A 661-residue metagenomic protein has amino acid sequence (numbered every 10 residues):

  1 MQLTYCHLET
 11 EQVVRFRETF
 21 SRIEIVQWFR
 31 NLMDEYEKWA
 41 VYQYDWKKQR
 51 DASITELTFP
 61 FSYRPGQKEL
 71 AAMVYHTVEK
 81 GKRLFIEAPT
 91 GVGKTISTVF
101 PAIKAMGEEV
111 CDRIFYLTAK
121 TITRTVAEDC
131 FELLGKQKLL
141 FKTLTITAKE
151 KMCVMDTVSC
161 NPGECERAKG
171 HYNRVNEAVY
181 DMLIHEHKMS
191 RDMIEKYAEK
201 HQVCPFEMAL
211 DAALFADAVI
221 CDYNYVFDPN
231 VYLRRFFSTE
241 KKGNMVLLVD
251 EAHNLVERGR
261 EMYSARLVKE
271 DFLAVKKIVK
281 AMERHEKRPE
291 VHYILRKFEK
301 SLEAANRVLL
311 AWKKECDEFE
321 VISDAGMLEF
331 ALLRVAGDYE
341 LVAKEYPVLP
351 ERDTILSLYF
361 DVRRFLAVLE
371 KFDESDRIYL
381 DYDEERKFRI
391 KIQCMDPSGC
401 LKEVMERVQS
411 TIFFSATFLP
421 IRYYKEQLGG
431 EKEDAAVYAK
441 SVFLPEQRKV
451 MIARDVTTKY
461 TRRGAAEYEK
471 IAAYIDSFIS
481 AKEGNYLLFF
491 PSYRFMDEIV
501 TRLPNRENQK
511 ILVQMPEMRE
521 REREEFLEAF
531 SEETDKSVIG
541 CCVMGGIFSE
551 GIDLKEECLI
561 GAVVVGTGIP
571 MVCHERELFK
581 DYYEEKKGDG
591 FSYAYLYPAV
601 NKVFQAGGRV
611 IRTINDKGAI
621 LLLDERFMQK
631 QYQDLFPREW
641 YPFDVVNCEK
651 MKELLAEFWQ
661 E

Functional and structural regions predicted by a protein language model:
M1-I25, L621-M628: Nucleic-acid nuclease catalytic cores
R22, Q43-L57, V110-V219, N224-F227 (+5 more regions): A substrate-engagement module of RecA-like helicase motors
Y44-E87: Conserved pre-motif I regulatory segment
E79-P101: Walker A/P-loop
T98, K104, T125, D129 (+5 more regions): Signature of the SF2 helicase/ATPase Hel1-core->accessory helical subdomain module
I194-L214, V219, N230-F237, V335-T457 (+4 more regions): A contiguous, basic/glycine-rich beta-loop/short-helix subdomain that forms a polymer-engagement track
R454-A466, M515-M628: Conserved RecA-like P-loop NTPase helicase motor core
P491-M515: Conserved helicase motor "Helicase C" RecA-like lobe of SF1/SF2 P-loop NTPases
